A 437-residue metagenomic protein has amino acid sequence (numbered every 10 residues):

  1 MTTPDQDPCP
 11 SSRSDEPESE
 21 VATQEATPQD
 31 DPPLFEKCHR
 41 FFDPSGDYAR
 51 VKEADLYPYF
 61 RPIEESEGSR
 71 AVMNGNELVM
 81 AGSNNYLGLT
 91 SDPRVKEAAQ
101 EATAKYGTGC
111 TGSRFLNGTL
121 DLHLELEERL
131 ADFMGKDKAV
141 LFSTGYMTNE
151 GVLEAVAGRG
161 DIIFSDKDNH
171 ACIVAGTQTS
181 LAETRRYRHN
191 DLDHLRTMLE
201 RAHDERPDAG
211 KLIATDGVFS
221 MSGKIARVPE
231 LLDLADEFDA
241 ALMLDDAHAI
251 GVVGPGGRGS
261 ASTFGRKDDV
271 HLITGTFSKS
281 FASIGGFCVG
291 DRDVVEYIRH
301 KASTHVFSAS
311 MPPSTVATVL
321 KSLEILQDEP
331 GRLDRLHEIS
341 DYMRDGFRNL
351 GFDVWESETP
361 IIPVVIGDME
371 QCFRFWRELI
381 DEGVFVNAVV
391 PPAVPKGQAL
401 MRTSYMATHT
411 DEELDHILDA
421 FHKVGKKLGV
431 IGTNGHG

Functional and structural regions predicted by a protein language model:
M1-T27, P93, E97-E101, K105 (+4 more regions): PLP-dependent enzyme catalytic core of the Aspartate aminotransferase-like
T2-T27, D31, H39-T108, A240: N-terminal "arm"/small-domain region of PLP-dependent enzymes with the aminotransferase-like
F60, D334-M343, R348-G383, A393-Q398 (+1 more regions): Conserved PLP-binding catalytic core of the aspartate aminotransferase-like
E97, E101-T144: Conserved N-terminal alpha-helix of the aminotransferase class I/II PLP-enzyme fold
V152-A171: Conserved PLP-anchoring active-site segment centered on the Schiff-base-forming lysine
R185, H189-L244: Active-site phosphate-binding strand-loop segment of PLP-dependent enzymes
F238-A241, H248, V253-E358: Active-site C-terminal subdomain of aminotransferase-like
